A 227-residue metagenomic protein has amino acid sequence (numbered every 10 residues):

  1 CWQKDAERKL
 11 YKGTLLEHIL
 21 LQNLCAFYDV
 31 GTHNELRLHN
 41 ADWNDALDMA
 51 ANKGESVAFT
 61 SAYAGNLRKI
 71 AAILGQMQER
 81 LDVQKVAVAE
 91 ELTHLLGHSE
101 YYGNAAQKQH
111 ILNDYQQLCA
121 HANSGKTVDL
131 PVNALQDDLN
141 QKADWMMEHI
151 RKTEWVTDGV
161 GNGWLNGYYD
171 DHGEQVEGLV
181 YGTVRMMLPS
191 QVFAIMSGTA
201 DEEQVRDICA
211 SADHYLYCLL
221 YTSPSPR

Functional and structural regions predicted by a protein language model:
C1-S223, R227: Acidic, mature catalytic/reactive cores of soluble proteins
